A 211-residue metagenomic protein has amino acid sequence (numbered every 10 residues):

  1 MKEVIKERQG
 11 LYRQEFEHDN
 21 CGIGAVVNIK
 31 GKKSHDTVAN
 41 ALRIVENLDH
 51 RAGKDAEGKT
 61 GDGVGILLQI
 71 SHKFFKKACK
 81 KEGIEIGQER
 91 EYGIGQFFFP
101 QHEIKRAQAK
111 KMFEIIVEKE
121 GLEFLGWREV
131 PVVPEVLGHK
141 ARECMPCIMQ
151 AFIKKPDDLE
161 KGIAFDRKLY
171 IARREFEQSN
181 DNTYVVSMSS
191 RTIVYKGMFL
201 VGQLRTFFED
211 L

Functional and structural regions predicted by a protein language model:
M1-L211: N-terminal segments that mediate ammonia production and transfer in glutamine-dependent amidotransferase systems
